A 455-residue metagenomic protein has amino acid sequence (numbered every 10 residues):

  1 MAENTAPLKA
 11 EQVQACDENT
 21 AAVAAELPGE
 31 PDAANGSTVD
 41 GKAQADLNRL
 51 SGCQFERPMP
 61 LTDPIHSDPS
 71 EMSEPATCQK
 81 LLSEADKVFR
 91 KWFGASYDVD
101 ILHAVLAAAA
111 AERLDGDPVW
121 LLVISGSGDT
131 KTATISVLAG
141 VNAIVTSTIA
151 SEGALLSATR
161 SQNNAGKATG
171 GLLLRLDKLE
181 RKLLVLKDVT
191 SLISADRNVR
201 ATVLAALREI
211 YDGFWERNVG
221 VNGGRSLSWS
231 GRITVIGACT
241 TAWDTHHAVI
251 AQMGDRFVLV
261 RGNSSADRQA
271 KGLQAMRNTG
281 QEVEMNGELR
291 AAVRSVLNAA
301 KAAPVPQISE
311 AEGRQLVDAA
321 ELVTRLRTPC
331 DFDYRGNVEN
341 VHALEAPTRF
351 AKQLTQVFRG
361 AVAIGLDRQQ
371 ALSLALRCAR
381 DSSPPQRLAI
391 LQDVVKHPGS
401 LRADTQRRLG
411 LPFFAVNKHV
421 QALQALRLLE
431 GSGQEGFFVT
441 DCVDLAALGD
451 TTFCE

Functional and structural regions predicted by a protein language model:
M1-S73, F453-E455: Glycine- and charge-rich intrinsically disordered segments
P60-V99: Charged, amphipathic alpha-helical linker segments immediately N-terminal to NTP-binding catalytic cores
G94, H103, A108-R268, P412: Conserved ASCE/P-loop NTPase catalytic core
S226-R232, T245-L376: Phosphate-sensing "switch" segment of ASCE/P-loop ATPases
R349, G410-A425: Short amphipathic alpha-helical interaction segments
S382-R408: Short amphipathic alpha-helical interface segments
Q424-Q434: A short, conserved structural fragment
G433-E455: Short, cationic-aromatic polyanion-contact patches
